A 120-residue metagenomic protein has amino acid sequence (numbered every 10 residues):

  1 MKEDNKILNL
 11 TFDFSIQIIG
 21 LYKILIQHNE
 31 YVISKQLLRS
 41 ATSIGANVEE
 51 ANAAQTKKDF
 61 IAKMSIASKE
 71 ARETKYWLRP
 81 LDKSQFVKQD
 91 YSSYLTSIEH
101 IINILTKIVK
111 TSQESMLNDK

Functional and structural regions predicted by a protein language model:
M1-E50, A54-K120: Short, C-terminally biased terminal segments at protein or domain edges
